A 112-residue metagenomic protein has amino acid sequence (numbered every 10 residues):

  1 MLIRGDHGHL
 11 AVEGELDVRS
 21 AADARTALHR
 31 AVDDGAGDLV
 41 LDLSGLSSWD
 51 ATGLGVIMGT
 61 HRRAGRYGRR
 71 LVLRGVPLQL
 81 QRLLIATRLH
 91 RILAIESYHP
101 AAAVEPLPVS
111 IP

Functional and structural regions predicted by a protein language model:
M1-S48, G59-P112: STAS-like cytosolic regulatory interaction modules
